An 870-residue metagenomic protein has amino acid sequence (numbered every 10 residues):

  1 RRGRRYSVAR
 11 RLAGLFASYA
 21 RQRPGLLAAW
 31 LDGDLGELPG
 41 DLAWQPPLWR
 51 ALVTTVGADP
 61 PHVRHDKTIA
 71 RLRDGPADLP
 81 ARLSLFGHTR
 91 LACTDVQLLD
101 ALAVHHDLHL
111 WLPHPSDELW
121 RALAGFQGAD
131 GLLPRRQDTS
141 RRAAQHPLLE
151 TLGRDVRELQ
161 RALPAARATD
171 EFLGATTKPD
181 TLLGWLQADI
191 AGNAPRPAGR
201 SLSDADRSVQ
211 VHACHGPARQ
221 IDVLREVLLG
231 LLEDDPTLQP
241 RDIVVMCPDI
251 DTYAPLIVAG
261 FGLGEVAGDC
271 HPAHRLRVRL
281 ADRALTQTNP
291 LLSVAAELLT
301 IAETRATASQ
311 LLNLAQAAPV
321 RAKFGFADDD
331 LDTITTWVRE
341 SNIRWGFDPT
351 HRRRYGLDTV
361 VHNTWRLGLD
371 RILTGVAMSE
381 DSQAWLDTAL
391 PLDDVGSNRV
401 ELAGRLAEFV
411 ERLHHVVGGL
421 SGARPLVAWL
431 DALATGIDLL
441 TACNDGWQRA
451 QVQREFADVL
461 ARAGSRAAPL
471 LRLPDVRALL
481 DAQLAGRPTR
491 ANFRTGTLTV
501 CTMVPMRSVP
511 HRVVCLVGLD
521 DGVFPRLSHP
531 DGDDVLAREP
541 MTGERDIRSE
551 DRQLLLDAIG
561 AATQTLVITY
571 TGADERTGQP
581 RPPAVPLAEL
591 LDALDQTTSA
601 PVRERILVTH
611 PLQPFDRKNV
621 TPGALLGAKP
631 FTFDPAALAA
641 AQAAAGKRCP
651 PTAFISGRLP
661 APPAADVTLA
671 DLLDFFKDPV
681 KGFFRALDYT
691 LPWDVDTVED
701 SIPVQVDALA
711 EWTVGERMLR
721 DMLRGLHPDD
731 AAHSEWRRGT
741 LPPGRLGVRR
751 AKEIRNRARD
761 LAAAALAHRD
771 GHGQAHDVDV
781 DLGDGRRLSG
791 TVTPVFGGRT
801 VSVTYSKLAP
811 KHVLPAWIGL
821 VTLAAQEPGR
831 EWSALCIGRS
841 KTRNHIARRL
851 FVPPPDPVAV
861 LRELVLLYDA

Functional and structural regions predicted by a protein language model:
R1-A870: Polyanion-engaging groove/track-forming segments
